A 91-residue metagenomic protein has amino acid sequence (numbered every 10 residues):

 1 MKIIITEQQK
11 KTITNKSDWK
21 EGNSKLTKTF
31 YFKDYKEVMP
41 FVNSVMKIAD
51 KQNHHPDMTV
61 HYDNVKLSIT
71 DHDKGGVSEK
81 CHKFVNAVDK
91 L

Functional and structural regions predicted by a protein language model:
M1-E21: Short acidic N-proximal helix/loop "leader" segments that mark the beginning of a domain or an inter-domain linker
S17-E21, M46-P56: Short arginine-rich
N23, V60-N64: Short Gly/Ser/Thr- and Asp/Glu-enriched loop/turn motifs at secondary-structure junctions
K25-K33: Short, well-ordered beta-strand elements within core beta-sheets of diverse protein domains
K36-N43: Short amphipathic alpha-helices within nucleic acid-binding modules
N43-S44, N86: Solvent-exposed alpha-helix faces
Q52-T59, N86-L91: A short N-terminal helical cap/helix-turn-helix that marks the beginning of AMP-binding/adenylate-forming
K66-L91: C-terminal structural segments of small proteins and small subunits
